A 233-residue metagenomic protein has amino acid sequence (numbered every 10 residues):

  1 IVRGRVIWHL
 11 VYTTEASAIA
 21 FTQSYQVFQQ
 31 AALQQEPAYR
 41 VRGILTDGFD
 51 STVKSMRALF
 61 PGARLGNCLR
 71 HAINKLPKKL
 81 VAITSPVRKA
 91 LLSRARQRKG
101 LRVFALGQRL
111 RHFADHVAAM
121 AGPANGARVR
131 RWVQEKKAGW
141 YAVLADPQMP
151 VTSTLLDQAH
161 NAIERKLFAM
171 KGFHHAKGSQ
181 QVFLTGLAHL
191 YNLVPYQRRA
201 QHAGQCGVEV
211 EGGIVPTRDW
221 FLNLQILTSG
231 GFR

Functional and structural regions predicted by a protein language model:
I1-G43, D50, K54-S55, G62: RNase H-like nuclease fold core
E15-T22, T46, S153, Q181 (+1 more regions): Conserved structured core elements
F28, S85-P86, I226-S229: Short, surface-exposed secondary-structure junctions/capping segments
Q30, P37-L45, S51-Q180: Extended amphipathic alpha-helical interaction segments
Q34, T84-S85, Y191, D219: Short alpha-helix boundary/capping motifs
R165-R233: Basic, amphipathic alpha-helical segments enriched in Lys/Arg and hydrophobic/aromatic residues
